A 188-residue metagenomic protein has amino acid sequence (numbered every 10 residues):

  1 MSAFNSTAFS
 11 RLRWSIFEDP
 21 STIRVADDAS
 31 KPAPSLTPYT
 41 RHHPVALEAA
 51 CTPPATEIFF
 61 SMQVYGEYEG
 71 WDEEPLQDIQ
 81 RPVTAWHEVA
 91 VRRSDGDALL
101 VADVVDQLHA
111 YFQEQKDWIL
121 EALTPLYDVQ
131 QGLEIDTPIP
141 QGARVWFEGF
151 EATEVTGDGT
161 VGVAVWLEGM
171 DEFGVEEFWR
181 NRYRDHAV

Functional and structural regions predicted by a protein language model:
M1-V45, A49-Q80, H87-R92, D97 (+1 more regions): Ubiquitin system architectures
